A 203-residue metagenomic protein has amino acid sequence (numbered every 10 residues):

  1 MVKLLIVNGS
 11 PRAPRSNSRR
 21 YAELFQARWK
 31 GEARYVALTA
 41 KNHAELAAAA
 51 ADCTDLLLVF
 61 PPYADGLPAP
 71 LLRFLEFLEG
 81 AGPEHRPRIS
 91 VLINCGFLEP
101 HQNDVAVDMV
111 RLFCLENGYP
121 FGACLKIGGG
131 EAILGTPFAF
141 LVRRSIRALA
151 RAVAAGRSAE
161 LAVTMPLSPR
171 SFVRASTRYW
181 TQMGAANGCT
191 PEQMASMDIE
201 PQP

Functional and structural regions predicted by a protein language model:
M1-H85, S158-P203: N-terminal beta1-alpha1-beta2 submodule of the flavodoxin-like/Rossmannoid cofactor-binding fold
R28, A81, F113, L149-G156: Change "in soluble alpha/beta enzymes" to "in soluble alpha/beta proteins
L67-F74, A106-V110, V142: Amphipathic alpha-helical interface surfaces
L67-L72, E116, F121-G122, G128 (+1 more regions): Extended, charge-rich low-complexity interaction segments
I89-F140: Short, glycine-/small-residue-rich phosphate/pyrophosphate-handling segment
K126-T181: A conserved mid-domain beta-alpha-beta active-site/ligand-binding segment of alpha/beta enzyme cores
